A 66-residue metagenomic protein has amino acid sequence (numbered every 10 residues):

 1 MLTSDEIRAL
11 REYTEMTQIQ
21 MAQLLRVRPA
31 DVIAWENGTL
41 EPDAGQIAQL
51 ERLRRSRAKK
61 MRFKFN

Functional and structural regions predicted by a protein language model:
M1-Y13, A48-E51: A short, Lys/Arg-rich alpha-helix, primarily the initiator
I7-Q20, R57, K64: Short basic helix-loop element that most often maps to the first helix and adjoining turn of HTH DNA-binding modules
E15-A34: Short alpha-helical DNA-recognition segment
R26, D43-F65: DNA major-groove recognition helix of helix-turn-helix/homeodomain DNA-binding modules
N37: Short, conserved catalytic or interaction motifs in soluble domains
